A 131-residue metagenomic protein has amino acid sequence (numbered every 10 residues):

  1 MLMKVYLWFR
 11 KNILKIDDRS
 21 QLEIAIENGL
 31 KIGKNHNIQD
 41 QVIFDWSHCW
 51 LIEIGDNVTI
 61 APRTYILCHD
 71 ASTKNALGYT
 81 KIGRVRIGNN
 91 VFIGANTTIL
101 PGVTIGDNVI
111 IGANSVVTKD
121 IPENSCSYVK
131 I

Functional and structural regions predicted by a protein language model:
M1-G29, N57, K130-I131: Terminal amphipathic alpha-helical/low-complexity segments used for targeting or macromolecular assembly
D18-E23, Q41, W46-S47: Short glycine/threonine/proline-enriched tight-turn/helix- or strand-capping micro-motif at secondary-structure
K34, Q39-D40, D45, G55-D56 (+11 more regions): Left-handed beta-helix
A71: Active-site loop/turn elements of alpha/beta-hydrolase fold enzymes, especially the short glycine-/histidine-rich
K74-Y79: Flexible, solvent-exposed loop segments that connect beta-strands
